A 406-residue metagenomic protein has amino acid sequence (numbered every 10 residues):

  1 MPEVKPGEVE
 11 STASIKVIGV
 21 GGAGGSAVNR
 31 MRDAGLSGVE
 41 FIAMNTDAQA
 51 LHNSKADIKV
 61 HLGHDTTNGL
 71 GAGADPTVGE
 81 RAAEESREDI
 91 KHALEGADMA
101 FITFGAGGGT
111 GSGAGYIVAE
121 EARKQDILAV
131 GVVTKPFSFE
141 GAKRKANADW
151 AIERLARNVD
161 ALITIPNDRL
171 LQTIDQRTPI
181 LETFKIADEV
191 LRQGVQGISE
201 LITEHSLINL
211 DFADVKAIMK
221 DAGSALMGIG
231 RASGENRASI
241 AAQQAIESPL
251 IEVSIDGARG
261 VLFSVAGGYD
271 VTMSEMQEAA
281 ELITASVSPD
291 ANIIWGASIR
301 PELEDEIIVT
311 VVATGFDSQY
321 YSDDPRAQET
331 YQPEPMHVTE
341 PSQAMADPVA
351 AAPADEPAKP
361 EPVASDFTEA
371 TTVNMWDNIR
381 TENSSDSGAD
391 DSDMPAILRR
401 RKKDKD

Functional and structural regions predicted by a protein language model:
M1-D406: Tubulin/FtsZ superfamily GTPase core signature
